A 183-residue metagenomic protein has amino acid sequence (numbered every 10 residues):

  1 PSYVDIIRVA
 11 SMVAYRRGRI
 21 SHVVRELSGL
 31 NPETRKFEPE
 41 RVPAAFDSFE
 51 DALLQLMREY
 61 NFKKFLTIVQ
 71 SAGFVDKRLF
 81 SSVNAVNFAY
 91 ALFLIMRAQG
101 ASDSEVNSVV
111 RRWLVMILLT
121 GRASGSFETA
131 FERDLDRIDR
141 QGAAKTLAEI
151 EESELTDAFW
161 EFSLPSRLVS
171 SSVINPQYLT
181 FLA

Functional and structural regions predicted by a protein language model:
P1-A98: Polyanionic (Asp/Glu-rich) segments that form extended negatively charged tracts
I68, L92, W113, D134-Q141: Residues that form generic nucleotide/phosphate-binding pockets
V86-F88, R111-W113, A158: Short, low-complexity intrinsically disordered segments
A98-V106, R122-S124: Short, solvent-exposed secondary-structure capping/transition elements
D103-L118: Short secondary-structure subsegments characteristic of cysteine-rich extracellular domains
L118-A183: Intrinsically disordered, low-complexity N-proximal targeting/linker segments that flank membranes
